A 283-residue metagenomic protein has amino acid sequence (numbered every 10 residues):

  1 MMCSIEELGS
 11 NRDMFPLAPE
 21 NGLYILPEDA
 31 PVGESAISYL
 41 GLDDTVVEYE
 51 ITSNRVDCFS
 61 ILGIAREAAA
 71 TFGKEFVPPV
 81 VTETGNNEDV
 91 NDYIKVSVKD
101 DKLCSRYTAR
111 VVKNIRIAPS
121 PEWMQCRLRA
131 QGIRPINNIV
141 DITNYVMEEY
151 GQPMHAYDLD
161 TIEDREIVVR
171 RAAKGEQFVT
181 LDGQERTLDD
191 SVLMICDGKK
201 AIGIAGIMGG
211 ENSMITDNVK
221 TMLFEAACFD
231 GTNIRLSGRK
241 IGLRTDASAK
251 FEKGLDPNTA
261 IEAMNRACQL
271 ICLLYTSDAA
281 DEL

Functional and structural regions predicted by a protein language model:
M1-E88, L223, R239-D246, K250 (+3 more regions): Phosphate-backbone binding interfaces of nucleic-acid-interacting proteins
V32-I51, D92-A130, I234-F251: Residues forming anionic-ligand binding surfaces in small-molecule and nucleic-acid pockets of primarily soluble enzymes
V46-E50, S60-G63, E67, V111 (+9 more regions): Structured core elements
T82-V98, S277: Long, charged amphipathic helices and adjacent flexible linkers at domain junctions
C104-V112, R116-R165: Duplex nucleic acid-engaging cores and interfaces of nucleic-acid transaction enzymes
T143-N212: Conserved mixed alpha/beta core segments that line enzyme active sites in large multi-domain catalysts
M194, M214, V219-M222, C228-T245: Flexible glycine/proline-rich, aromatic-decorated loop/lid segments
Y275-L283: Single conserved hydrophobic/aromatic residue that forms the stacking wall/gate of nucleotide- or nucleobase-binding
